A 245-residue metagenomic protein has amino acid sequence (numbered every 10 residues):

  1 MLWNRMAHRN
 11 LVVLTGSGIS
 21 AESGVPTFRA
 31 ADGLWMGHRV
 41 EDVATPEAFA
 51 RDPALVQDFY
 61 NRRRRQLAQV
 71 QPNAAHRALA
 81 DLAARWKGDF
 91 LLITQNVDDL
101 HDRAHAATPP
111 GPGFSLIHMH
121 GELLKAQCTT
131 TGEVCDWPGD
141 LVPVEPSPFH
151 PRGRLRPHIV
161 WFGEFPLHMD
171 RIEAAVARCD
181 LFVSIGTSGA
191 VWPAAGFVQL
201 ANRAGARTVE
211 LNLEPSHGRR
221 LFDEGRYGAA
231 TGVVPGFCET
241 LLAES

Functional and structural regions predicted by a protein language model:
M1-S245: Conserved catalytic core of sirtuin-type NAD+-dependent deacylases
